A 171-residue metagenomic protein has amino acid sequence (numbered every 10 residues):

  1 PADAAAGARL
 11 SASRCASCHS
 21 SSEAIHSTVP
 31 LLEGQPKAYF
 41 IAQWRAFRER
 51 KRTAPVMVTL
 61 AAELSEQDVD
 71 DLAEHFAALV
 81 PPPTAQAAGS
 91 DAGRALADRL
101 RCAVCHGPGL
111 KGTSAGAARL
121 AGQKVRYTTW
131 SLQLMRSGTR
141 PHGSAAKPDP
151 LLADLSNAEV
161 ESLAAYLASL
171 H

Functional and structural regions predicted by a protein language model:
P1-A2, R45, E49, A158 (+1 more regions): N-terminal export/targeting leaders of redox proteins
P1-S11, I25-P30, A77-D98, T113: Electrostatic cytochrome c docking/interface patches
A8, E23-R52, V58-E63, G107-S137 (+2 more regions): Gly/Gly-Pro-rich "capping" loops immediately C-terminal to redox-active cysteine motifs in periplasmic/lumenal
S11, F47, H75-F76, A97 (+2 more regions): Conserved hydrophobic/aromatic "anchor" residues that stabilize well-ordered secondary structure elements
S13-S22, L72, R99-G109, L163 (+1 more regions): The canonical Cys-X-X-Cys-His
P55-L60, A85-D91, S144-L151: Short, tandemly repeated low-complexity microdomains enriched for cysteine and small residues
A62-T84, R126, L151-H171: C-terminal capping alpha-helices of c-type cytochrome domains
L79-G89, A103, G107-V125, H171: Conserved N-terminal glycine/acidic-rich loop preference
